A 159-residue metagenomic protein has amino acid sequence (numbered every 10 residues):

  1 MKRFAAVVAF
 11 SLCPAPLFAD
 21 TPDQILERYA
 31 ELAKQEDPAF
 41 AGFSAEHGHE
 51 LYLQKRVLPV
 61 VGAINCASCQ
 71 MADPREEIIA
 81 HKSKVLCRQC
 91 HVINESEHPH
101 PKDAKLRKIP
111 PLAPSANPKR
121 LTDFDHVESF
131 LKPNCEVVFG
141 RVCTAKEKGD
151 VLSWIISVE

Functional and structural regions predicted by a protein language model:
M1-F4: Positively charged n-region of N-terminal signal peptides that target proteins for export
A6-V7, L17: Cleavable N-terminal signal peptides
D23-G62, D73-E77, F139-G140: Electrostatic cytochrome c docking/interface patches
E50, V57-A72, S83-I93, S129 (+2 more regions): C-type cytochrome heme c attachment motif
A67, M71-F124: Gly/Gly-Pro-rich "capping" loops immediately C-terminal to redox-active cysteine motifs in periplasmic/lumenal
D125-E159: C-terminal capping alpha-helices of c-type cytochrome domains
